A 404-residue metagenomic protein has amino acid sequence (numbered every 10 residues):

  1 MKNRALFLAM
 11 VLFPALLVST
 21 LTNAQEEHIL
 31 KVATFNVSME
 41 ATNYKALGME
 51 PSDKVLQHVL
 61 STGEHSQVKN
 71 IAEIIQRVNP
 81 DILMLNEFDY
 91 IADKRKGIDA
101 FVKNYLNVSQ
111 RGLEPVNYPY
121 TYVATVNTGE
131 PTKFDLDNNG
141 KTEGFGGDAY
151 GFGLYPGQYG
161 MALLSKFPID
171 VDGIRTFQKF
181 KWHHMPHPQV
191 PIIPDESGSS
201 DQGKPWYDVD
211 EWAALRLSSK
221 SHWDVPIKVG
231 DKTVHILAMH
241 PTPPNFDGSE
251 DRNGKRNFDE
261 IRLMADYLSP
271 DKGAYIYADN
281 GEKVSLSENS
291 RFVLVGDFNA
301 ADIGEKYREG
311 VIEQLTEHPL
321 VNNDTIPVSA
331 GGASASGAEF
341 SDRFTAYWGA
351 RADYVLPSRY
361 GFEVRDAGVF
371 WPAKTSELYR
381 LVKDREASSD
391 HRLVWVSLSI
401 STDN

Functional and structural regions predicted by a protein language model:
M1-A9: Bacterial N-terminal signal peptides that target proteins for export
T22-L163, I192-L215, K228-V234, S249 (+7 more regions): N-terminal, active-site-proximal structural segment of metallo-dependent hydrolase catalytic domains
V37-A41, F88-A92, V126-P131, I169-V171 (+3 more regions): Solvent-exposed loop/turn segments at secondary-structure junctions within structured extracellular/periplasmic domains
A162-S165, W223-V225, L237, Y354-L356: Conserved hydrophobic/aromatic positions in well-ordered beta-strands
P168-H187, P194-D195, L217, P226-I227 (+2 more regions): Metal-dependent phosphoester-hydrolase catalytic domains
S219-S221: Residues that define the transmembrane beta-barrel architecture of outer-membrane proteins
K232-K255: Active-site His/acidic residue clusters
